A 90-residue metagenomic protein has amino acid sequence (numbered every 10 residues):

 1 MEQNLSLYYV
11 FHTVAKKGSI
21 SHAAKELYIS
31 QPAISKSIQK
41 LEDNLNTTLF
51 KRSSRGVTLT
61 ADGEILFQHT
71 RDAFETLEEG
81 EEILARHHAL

Functional and structural regions predicted by a protein language model:
N4-L7, Q31, G63, T70: The N-cap/first-turn positions of alpha helices within or immediately adjacent to helix-turn-helix DNA-binding domains
L7-V14, L66: Short alpha-helical "packing" element that flanks the helix-turn-helix/winged-helix DNA-binding module
H12-Y28: Short helix-boundary/capping micro-motifs
K17, E26, K40-T48: Residue cluster at the C-terminal edge of the helix-turn-helix DNA-binding motif
S19-I20, I38, R52: Helix-turn-helix DNA-binding elements, focusing on the entry/boundary residues of the two helices that contact DNA
E42-L59, E82: A short LG(V/I)-centered, amphipathic sequence patch enriched for acidic residue(s) preceding the LG motif
N44-L45, L66-H88: Alpha-helical linker/hinge and terminal dimerization helices associated with HTH transcriptional regulators
